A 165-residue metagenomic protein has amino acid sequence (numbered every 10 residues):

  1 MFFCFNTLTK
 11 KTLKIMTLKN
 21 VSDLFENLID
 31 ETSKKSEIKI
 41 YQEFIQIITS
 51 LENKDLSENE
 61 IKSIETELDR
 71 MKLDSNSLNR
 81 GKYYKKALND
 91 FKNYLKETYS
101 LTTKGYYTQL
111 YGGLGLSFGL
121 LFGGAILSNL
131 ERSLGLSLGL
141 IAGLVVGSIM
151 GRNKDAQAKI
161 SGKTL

Functional and structural regions predicted by a protein language model:
F2-S117, S128-L134, S148-L165: Helix-termini ("caps") and immediately adjacent flexible loops/tails, especially at membrane-solvent interfaces
